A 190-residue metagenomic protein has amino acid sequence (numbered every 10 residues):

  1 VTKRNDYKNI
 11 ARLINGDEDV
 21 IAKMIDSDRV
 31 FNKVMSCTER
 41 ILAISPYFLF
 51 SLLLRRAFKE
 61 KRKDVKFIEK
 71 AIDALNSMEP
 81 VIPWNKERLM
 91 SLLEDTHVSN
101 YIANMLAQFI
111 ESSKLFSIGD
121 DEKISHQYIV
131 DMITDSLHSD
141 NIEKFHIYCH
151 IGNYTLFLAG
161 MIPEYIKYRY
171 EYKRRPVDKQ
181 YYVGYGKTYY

Functional and structural regions predicted by a protein language model:
V1-Y190: Polar/charged low-complexity regulatory segments
